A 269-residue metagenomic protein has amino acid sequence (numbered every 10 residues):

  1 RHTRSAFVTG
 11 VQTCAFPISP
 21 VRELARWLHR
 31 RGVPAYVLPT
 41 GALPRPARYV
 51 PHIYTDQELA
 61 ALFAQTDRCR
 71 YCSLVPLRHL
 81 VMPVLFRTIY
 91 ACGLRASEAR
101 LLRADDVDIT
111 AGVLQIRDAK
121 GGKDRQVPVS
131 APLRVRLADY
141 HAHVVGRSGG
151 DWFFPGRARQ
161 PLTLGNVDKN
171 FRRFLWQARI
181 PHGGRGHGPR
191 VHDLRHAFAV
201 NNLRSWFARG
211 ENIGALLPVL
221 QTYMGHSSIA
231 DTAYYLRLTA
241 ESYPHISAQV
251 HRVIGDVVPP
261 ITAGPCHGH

Functional and structural regions predicted by a protein language model:
R1-C14: Single conserved hydrophobic/aromatic residue that forms the stacking wall/gate of nucleotide- or nucleobase-binding
V33-R68, R117-K120, G156-Q160: Flexible interdomain linker/hinge and immediately adjacent N-terminus of the catalytic tyrosine-recombinase domain
I53, D118, M224-G255: Catalytic-site neighborhood detector that most strongly recognizes the C-terminal catalytic loop/helix of tyrosine
A64-A96, K120-K123, S148: Basic, Lys/Arg- and aromatic-enriched nucleic-acid-binding interface segment
Y71-V75, V127, K169-T222: Short, basic (Lys/Arg/His-rich) helix/loop patches that form interaction surfaces in the mid-to-C-terminal regions
C92, S97, L101-D139, H143: Conserved tyrosine-mediated DNA breakage-rejoining catalytic core shared by Y-recombinases
G121-A138, D151-R173, G186-R190: C-terminal catalytic core of Y-nucleophile DNA break-rejoin enzymes
V250-H269: C-terminal secondary-structure termini that scaffold catalytic or DNA-interacting sites
